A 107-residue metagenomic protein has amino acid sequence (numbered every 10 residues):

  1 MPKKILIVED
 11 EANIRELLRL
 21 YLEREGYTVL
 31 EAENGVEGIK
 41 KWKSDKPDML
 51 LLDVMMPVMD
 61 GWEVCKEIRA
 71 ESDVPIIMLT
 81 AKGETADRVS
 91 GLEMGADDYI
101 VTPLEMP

Functional and structural regions predicted by a protein language model:
M1-P107: N-terminal/domain-start alpha-helical segments
